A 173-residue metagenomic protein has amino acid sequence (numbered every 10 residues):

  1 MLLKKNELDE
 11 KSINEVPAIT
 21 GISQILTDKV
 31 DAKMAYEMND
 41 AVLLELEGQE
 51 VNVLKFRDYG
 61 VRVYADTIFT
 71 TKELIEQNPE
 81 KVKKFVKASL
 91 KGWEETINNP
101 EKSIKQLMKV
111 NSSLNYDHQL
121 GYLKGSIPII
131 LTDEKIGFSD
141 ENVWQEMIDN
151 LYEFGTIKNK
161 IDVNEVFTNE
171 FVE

Functional and structural regions predicted by a protein language model:
M1-N14, V42-E50: Ligand-binding cleft/hinge of the Venus flytrap
E7-S12, K29, Y116-G125: Mature, folded catalytic cores of secreted/periplasmic enzymes
L8-E10, Q49, S112-L114, T156-I157: Helix N-cap/coil-helix junction residues
T20-S112: Pocket-lining segment of extracytoplasmic ligand-binding domains
T71, D140, T168-N169: Residue-level signal for threonine
E76-T156: Secondary-structure end/capping motifs
M147, E153-E173: Hinge/cleft segment of the Venus flytrap/periplasmic-binding protein
